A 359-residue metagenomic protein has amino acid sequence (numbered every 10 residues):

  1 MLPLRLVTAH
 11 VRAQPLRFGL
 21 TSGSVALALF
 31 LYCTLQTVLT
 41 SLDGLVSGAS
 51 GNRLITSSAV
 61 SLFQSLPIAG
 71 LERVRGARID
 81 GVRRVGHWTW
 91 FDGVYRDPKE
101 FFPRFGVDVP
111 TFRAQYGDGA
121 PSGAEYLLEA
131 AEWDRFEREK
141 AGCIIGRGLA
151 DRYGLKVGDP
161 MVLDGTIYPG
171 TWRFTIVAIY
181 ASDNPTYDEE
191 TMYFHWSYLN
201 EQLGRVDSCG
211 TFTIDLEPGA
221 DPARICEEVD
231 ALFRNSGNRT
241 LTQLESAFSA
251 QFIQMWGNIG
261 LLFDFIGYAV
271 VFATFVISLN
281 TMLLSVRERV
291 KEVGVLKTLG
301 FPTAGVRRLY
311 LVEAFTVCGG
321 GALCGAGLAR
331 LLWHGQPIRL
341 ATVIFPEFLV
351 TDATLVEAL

Functional and structural regions predicted by a protein language model:
P3-R12: A short amphipathic helical element positioned immediately N-terminal to and/or at the very start of a transmembrane
P15-T40, W256-V295, F315-C324: Hydrophobic alpha-helical transmembrane segments of multi-pass inner-membrane transport and secretion
A26-T111, L128-E139, D151, S208 (+3 more regions): Hydrophobic, regular-secondary-structure patches
V38, L42, T211, P218 (+5 more regions): Peri-transmembrane interface segments
W88-T89, D97-D108, G119-Y198, R205: Hydrophobic secondary-structure segments that place a key small or acidic residue at a functional site
L283, K291-P337, E357: Transmembrane alpha-helical interface segments in multi-pass membrane proteins
L340-L359: Conserved transmembrane alpha-helices of multi-pass membrane proteins, especially helix-helix packing segments enriched
